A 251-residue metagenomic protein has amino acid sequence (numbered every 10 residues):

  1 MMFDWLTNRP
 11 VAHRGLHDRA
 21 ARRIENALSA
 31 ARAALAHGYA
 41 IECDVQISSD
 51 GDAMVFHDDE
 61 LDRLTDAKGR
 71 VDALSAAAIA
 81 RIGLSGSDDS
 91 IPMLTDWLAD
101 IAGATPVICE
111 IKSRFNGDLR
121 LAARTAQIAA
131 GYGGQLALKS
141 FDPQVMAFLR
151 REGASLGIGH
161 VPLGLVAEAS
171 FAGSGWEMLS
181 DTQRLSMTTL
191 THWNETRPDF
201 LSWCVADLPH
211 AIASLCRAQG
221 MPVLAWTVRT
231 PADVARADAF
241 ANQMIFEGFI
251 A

Functional and structural regions predicted by a protein language model:
M1-A251: Phosphate-group recognition and catalysis centered on beta-loop-alpha active-site segments
